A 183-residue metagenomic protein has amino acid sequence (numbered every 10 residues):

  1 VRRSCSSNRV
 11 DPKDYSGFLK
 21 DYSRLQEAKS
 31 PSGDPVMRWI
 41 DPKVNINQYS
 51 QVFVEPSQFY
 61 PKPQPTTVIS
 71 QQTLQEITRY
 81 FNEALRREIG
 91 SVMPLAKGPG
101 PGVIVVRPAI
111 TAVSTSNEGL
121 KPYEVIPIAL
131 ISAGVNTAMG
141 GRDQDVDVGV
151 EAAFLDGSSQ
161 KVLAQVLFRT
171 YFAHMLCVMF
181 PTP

Functional and structural regions predicted by a protein language model:
V1-S23: Bacterial Sec signal peptide processing site at the extreme N-terminus
G17-K20, P35-M37, V44, T111 (+2 more regions): Flexible, active-site-adjacent loop/turn segments at secondary-structure boundaries
Q26-V52: Post-signal-peptide N-terminal segment of Sec-exported extracytoplasmic proteins
K43-A109: N-terminal segment of the mature soluble domain
R87, S91-K161, V178-M179: Surface-exposed short loop/turn segments
T170-F172: A short acidic/small-residue loop/turn micro-motif
M175-P183: A short acidic/glycine-rich loop-to-helix N-cap element
